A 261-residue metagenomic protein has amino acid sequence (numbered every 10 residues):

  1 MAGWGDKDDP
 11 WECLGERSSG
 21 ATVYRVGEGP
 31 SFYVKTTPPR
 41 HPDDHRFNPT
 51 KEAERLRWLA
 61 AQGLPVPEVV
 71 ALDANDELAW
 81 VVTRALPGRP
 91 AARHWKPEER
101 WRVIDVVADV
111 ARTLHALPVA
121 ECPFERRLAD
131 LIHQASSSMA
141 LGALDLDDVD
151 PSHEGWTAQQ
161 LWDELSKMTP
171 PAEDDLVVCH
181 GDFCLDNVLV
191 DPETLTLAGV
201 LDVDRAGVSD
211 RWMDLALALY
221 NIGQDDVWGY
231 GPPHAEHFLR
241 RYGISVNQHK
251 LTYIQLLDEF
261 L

Functional and structural regions predicted by a protein language model:
M1-D6, L261: Regulatory N- and C-terminal appendages and interdomain linkers associated with kinase/kinase-like NTP transferase
A2-W4, T113-G181, V246-H249: An alpha-helical support segment within catalytic cores of ATP-dependent transferases
G5-L14: Conserved N-terminal boundary motif of the eukaryotic protein kinase catalytic domain
G15-F124, E173: ATP-binding pocket architecture of kinase catalytic cores
S19-E28, F32-V34, V69, Q160-M213: Active-site acidic catalytic loop and adjacent metal/ATP-binding pocket of ATP-dependent phosphoryl transfer enzymes
T22, H249, Y253-F260: Membrane-proximal envelope and lipid/glycan-remodeling enzymes
H41, P90, V188, V208-D210 (+2 more regions): Conserved protein kinase catalytic core
M213-V246, L257-L261: Active-site activation/catalytic loop segments of kinase-like enzymes and analogous catalytic loops in related
